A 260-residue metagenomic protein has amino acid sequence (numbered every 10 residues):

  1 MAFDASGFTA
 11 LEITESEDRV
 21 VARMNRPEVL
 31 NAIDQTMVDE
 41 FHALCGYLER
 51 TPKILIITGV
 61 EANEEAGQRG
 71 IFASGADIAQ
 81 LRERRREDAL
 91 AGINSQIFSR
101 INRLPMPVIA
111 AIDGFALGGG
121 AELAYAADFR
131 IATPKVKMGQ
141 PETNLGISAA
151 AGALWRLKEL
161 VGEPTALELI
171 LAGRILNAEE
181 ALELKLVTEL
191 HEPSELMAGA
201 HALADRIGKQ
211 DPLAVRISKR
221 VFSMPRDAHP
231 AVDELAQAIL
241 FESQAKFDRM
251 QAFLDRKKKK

Functional and structural regions predicted by a protein language model:
M1-E17, L48, E61-G67, G173 (+4 more regions): C-terminal alpha-helix plus adjacent terminal tail
F3-L11, S99-P212: Crotonase-fold acyl-CoA enzyme core
E17-N25, T36-R84, R100-A110, F129 (+2 more regions): A structural preference for short, pocket-lining loop segments at secondary-structure junctions
A32-Q35, S74, E83, L171 (+2 more regions): Phosphate-coordinating loops and pocket residues in cytosolic domains that bind phosphorylated ligands
M37-E40, I93, L196, D233: Hydrophobic alpha-helical membrane-association signature
R82-G92: A short acidic, glycine-rich active-site loop that binds or catalyzes chemistry on phosphate/adenosine moieties
I93-I97, A153-R156, T165, I217 (+2 more regions): Hydrophobic alpha-helical segments typical of transmembrane helices and their membrane-interface/capping positions
